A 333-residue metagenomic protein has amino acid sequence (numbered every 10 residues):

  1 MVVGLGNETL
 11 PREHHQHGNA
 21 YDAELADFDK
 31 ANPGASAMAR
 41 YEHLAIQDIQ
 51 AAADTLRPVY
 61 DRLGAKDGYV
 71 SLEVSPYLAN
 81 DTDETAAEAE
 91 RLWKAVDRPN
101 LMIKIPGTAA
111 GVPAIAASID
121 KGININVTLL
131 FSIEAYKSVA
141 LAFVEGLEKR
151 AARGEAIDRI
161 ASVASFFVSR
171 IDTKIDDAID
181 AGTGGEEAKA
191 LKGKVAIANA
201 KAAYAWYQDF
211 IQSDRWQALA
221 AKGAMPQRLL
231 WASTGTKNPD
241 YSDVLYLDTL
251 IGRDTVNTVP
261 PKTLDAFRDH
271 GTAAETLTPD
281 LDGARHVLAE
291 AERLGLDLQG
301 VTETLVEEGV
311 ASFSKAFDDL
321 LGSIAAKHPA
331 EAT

Functional and structural regions predicted by a protein language model:
M1, A114-I125: Glycine-enriched alpha-helix->loop->beta-strand junction motifs that scaffold or abut catalytic
N7, L72, I103, S118 (+2 more regions): Conserved, mostly hydrophobic/aromatic
T9-H17, G322-T333: Terminal amphipathic helices with adjacent charged low-complexity linkers/tails
L10-P11, H17-A114: Active-site beta->alpha loop and helix N-cap motifs at the rims of alpha/beta catalytic domains
I46-R57, A86-E90, I115, Y136 (+6 more regions): Generic structural signal for well-ordered alpha-helices, preferentially at hydrophobic/aromatic core positions
L101-I105, I125-L129, G300: Short catalytic-loop micro-motif centered on adjacent basic/acidic residues
I123-K262: Catalytic alpha/beta core domains of metabolic enzymes, predominantly
G223-P329: Flexible, acidic glycine-rich loops studded with aromatic residues
